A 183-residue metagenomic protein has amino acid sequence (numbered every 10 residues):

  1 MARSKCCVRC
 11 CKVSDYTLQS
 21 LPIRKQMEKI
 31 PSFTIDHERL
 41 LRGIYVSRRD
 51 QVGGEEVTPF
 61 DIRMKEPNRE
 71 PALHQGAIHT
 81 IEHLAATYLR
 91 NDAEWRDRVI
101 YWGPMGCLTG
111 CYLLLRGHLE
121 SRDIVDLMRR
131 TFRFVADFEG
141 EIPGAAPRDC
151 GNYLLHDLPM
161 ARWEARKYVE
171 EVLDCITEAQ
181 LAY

Functional and structural regions predicted by a protein language model:
C6-C11: Cysteine-centered motifs
S20-A77, I81-L89: His/Glu-rich zincin catalytic helix
P67, P71-D123: M16/MPP (pitrilysin/insulinase) zinc-metallopeptidase core fold and M16-derived inactive scaffolds
G103-D174: Active-site-adjacent, His/Asp/Glu-enriched structural segments that form or flank metal-binding and acid/base networks
V172-Y183: Low-complexity, highly charged intrinsically disordered N-terminal segments that act as targeting/localization
